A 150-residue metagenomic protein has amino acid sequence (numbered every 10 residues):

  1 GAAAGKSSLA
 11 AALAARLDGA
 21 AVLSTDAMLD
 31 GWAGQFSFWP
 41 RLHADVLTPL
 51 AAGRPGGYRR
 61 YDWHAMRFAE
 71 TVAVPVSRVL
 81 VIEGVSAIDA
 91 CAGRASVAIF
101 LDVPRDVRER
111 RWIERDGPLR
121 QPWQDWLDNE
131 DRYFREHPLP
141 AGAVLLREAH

Functional and structural regions predicted by a protein language model:
A3: Walker A (P-loop) phosphate-binding loop of P-loop NTPases
K6: Conserved lysine of the Walker
L17-D18, R94-A95, A141-G142: Short, structured coil segments at secondary-structure junctions
A20-V22, A98-F100, L145-L146: Conserved beta-strand scaffold positions in the cores of enzyme catalytic domains, especially in NTP/NDP-utilizing
A21-I82: Conserved nucleotide-sensing/catalytic segment adjacent to the nucleotide-binding pocket in NTP-handling enzymes
E70-R115: ATP-dependent NMP and nucleoside kinases share a basic, alpha-helical "lid"
G117-H150: Small-molecule kinase domains that catalyze NTP-dependent phosphoryl transfer to phosphate-bearing small molecules
